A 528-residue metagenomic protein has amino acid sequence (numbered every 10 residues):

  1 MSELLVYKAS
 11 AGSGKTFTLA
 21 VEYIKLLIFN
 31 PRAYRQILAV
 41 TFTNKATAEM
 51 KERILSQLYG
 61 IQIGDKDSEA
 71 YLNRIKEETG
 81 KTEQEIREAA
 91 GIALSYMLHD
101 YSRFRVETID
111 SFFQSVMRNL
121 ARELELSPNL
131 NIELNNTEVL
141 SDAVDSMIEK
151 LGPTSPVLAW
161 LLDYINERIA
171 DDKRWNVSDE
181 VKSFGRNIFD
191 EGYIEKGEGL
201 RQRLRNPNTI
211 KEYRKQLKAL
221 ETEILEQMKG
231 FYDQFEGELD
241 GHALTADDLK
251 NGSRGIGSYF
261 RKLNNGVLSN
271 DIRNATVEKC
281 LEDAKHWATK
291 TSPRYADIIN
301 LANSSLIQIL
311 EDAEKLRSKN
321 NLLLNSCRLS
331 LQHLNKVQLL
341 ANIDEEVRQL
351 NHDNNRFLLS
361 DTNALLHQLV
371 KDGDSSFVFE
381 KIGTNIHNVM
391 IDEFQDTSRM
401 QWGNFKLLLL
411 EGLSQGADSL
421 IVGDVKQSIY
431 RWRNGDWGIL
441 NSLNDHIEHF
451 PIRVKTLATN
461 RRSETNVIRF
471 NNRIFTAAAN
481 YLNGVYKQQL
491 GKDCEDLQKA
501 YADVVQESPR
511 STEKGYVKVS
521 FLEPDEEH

Functional and structural regions predicted by a protein language model:
S2, Y7, T41-F42, L58 (+3 more regions): Conserved ATP-dependent motor core of P-loop NTPases, especially the RecA-like helicase ATPase domain
S2-V21: Walker A/P-loop
L4-K8, L38-A39, A46-T47, R105 (+3 more regions): Conserved helicase NTPase motor core
T18-R32, L409-E411, I447: Walker A/P-loop NTP-binding motif
L27-F42, S414: Conserved SF1/SF2 helicase motif Ia
I37-I54, I109-D110: Conserved Walker A/P-loop ATP-binding site and its immediately adjacent core in helicase/helicase-like ATPase domains
P153-E167, D171, R254-E346: Coupling/switch/interface segments within P-loop NTPase motor domains and analogous charged loops in nucleic-acid
K173-D179, L457-H528: Helicase-core coupling region on the C-terminal RecA-like lobe
